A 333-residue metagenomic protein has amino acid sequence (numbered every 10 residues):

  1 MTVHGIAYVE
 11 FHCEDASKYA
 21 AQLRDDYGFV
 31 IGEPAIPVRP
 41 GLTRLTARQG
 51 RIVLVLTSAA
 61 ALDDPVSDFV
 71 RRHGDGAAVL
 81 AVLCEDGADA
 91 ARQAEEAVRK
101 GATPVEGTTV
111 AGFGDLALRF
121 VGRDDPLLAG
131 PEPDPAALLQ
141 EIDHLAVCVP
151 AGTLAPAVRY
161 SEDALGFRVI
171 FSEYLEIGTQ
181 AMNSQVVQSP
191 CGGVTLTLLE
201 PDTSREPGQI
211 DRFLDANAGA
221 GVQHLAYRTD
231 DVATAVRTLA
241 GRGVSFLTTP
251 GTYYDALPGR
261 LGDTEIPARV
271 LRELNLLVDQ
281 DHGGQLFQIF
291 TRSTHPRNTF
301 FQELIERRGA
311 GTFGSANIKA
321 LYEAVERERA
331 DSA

Functional and structural regions predicted by a protein language model:
M1-K18, A77-V82, P126-V158, A218-L225 (+2 more regions): N-terminal beta-strand motif that seeds the catalytic metal site of vicinal oxygen chelate
M1-V53, E96-K100, T109-G112, V149-T195 (+4 more regions): Core segments of cupin and vicinal oxygen chelate
I6-C13, L23, F29, A47 (+11 more regions): Short, structured motif recognition centered on aromatic/hydrophobic residues
C13, H224-L247, Y253-A333: C-terminal functional regions that serve as terminal interaction/effector modules
I31-T43, A60-A111, D134-A137, D143 (+8 more regions): A cross-kingdom feature marking solvent-exposed beta-strand/loop segments within repeated, beta-rich binding/scaffold
T57-A59, F120-P126, E200-D202, I305-G309: Short beta->alpha transition motifs characteristic of CBS
G107-A136: Internal, well-ordered alpha/beta segment that forms a basic, Gly-enriched binding/recognition surface
G122, A146-A151, F171, E200: Short, structured patches in soluble enzyme cores that scaffold and shape functional sites
